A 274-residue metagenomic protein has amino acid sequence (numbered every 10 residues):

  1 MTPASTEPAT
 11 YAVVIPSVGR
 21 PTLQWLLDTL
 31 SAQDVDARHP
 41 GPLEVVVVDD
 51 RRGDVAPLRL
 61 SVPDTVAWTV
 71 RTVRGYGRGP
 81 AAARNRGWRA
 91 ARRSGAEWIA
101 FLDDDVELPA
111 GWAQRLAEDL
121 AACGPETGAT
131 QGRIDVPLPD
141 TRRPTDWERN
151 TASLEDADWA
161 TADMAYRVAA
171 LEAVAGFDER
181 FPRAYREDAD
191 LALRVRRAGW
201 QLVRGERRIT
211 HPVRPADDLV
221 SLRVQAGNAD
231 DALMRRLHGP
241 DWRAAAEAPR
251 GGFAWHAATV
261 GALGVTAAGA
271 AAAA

Functional and structural regions predicted by a protein language model:
G19-D34: Short, well-formed alpha-helical segments that are part of the catalytic scaffolds of diverse glycosyltransferases
L30-R74: Acidic donor-binding segment of Leloir-type glycosyltransferases
R74-R93: Glycine-rich, basic loop-to-helix element that forms the pyrophosphate-binding segment of sugar-nucleotide handling
A96-E107: Short beta-strand-to-loop acidic/aromatic patch adjacent to the donor-nucleotide binding site
G111-R142: Conserved donor NDP-sugar-binding/catalytic core segment of glycosyltransferases
R149-A169, A184, D218-L219: A recurrent flexible, glycine/aromatic-enriched loop bordering the glycosyltransferase active site that acts as
M164, A170-A175, F181-V213: A short, conserved alpha-helix in the catalytic core of glycosyltransferases
L202-A274: Active-site-adjacent helix/loop segment of glycosyltransferases that harbors family-specific signature motifs
